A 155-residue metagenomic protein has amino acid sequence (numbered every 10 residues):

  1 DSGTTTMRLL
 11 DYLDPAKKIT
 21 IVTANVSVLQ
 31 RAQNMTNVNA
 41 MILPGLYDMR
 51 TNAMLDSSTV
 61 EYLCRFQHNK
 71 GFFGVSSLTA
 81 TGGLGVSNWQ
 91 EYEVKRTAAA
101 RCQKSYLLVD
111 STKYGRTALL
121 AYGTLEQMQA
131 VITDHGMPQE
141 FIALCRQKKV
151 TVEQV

Functional and structural regions predicted by a protein language model:
D1-P15, I21: Helix-turn-helix/homeodomain-like alpha-helical modules used for DNA recognition and transcription-factor dimerization
T20, A24-V155: Conserved phosphate- and dinucleotide-binding cores of soluble alpha/beta proteins, encompassing both enzyme active
